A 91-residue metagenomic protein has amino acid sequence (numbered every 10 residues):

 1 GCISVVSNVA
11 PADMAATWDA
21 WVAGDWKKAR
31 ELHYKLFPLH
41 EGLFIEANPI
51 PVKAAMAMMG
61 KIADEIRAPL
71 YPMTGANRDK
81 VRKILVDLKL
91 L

Functional and structural regions predicted by a protein language model:
G1-L91: Structured C-terminal cap/extension of enzyme domains
